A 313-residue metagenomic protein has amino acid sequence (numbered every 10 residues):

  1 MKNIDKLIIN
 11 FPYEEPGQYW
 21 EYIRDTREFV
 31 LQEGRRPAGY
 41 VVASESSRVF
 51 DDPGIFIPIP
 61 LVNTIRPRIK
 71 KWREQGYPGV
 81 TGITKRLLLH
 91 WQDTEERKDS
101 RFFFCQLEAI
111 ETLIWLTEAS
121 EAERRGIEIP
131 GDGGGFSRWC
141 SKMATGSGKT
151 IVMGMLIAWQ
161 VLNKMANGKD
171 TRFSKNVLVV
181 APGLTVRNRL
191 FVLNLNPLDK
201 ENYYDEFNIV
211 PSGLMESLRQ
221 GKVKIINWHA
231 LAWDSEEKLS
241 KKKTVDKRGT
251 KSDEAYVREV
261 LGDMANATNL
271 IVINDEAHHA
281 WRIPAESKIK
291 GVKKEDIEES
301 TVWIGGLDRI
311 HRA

Functional and structural regions predicted by a protein language model:
M1-A313: RecA-like P-loop NTPase motor core of helicase/translocase proteins
